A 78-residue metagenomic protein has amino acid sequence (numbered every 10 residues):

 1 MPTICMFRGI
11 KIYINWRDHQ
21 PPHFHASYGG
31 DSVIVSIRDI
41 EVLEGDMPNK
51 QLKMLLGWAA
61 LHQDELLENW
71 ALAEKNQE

Functional and structural regions predicted by a protein language model:
T3-F7, A26: Short acidic-hydrophobic surface loop/beta-edge motif
I4, E41-E44, H62: Generic preference for hydrophobic/aromatic residues in regular secondary structure cores
G9-Y13: Charge-dense, helix-prone N-terminal extensions
N15-N49: A short, structured beta-strand/loop element
L52-E78: C-terminal structural segments of small proteins and small subunits
